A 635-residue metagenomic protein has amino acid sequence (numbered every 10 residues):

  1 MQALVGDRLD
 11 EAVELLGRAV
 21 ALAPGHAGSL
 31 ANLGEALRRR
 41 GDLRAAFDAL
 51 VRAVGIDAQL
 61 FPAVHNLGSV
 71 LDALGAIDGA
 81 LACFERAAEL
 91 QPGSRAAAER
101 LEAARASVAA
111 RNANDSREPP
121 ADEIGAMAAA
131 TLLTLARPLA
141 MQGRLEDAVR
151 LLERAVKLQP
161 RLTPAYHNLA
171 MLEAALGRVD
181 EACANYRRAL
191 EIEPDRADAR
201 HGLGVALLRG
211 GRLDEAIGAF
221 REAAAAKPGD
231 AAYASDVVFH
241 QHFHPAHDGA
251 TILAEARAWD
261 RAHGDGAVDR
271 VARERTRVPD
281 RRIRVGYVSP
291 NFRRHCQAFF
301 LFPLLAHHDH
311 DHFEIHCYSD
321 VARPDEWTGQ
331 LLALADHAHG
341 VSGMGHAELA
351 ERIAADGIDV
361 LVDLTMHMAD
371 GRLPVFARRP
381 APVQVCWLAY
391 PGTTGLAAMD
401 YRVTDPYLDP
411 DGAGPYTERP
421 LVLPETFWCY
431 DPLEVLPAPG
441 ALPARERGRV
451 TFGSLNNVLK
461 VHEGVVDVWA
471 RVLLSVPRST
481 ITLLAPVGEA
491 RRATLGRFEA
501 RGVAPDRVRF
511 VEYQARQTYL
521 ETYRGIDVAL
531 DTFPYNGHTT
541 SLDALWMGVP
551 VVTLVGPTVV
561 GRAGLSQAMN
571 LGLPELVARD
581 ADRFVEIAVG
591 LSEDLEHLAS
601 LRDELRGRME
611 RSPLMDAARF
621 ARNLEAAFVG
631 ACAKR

Functional and structural regions predicted by a protein language model:
M1-R449, N457, D467, G488 (+7 more regions): Alpha-helical solenoid repeat scaffolds of the TPR/TPR-like class and their adjacent stem/linker regions that mediate
H462-E512: Donor-nucleotide binding loops and adjacent catalytic segments primarily of GT-B fold Leloir glycosyltransferases
L530, A544: Donor-sugar nucleotide-binding helix/loop cap in glycosyltransferases
T532-P534: A short structural motif in glycosyltransferase catalytic domains
